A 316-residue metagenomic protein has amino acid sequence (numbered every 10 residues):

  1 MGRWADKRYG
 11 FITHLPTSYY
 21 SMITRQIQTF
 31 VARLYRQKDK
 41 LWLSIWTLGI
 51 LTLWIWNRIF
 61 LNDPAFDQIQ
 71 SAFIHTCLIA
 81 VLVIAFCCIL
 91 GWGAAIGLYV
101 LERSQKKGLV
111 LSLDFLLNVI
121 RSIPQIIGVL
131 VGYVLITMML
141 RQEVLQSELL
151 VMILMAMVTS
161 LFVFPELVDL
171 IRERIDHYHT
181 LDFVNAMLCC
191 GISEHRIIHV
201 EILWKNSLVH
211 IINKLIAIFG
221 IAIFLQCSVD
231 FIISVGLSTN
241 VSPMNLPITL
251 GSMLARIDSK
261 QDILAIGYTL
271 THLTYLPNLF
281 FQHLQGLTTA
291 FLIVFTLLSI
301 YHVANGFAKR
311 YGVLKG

Functional and structural regions predicted by a protein language model:
M1-K40, K106, A304-G316: Transmembrane alpha-helical segments of polytopic membrane transport and secretion proteins
G2, I59, L82-L117, L130 (+2 more regions): Transmembrane-helix boundary motif in ABC transporter permease subunits
S18, Q28-L41, T47-I84, Y268-H283: Periplasmic/extracellular loop-to-transmembrane helix junction in inner-membrane transport proteins
Q37, L41-W42, Q261-G316: C-terminal transmembrane helix and the adjacent membrane-cytosol boundary/short C-terminal tail of inner/organellar
I59, L116-V163, Y178: Generic hydrophobic transmembrane alpha-helix motif, especially the helices
A80-V100, K214-C227, F231, L298-H302: Hydrophobic positions within alpha-helical transmembrane segments of bacterial inner-membrane proteins
Q146-H199, N213-A222, H302-V303: Membrane-cytosol interface at the C-terminal ends of specific transmembrane alpha-helices in multi-pass membrane
K214-L254: Non-cytoplasmic
